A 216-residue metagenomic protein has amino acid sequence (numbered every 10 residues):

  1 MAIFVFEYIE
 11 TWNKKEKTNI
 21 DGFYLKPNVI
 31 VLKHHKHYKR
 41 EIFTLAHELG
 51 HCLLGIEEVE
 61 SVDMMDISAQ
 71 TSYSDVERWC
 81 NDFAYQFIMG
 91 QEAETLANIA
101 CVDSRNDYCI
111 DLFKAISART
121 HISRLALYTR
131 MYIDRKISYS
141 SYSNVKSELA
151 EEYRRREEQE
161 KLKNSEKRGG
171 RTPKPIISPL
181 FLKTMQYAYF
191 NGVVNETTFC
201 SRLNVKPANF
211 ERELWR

Functional and structural regions predicted by a protein language model:
M1-R216: Active-site hotspot residues in diverse enzymes, especially metal/ion-binding acidic/histidine motifs
